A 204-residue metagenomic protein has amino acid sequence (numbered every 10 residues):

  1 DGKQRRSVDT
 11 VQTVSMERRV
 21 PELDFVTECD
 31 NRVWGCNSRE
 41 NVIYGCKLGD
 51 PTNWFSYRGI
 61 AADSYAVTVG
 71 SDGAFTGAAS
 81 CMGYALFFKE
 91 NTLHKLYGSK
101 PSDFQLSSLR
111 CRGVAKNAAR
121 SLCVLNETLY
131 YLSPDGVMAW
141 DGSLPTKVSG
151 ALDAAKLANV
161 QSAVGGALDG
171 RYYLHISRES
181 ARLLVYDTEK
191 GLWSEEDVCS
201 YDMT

Functional and structural regions predicted by a protein language model:
D1-N31, R39, I60, Y65: Disordered, low-complexity "stalk" and linker segments at domain junctions of extracellular and cell-surface proteins
R6-D9, V26, V67, P145 (+2 more regions): Intrinsically disordered/low-complexity terminal segments and short unstructured peptides
R19, L23, S56, T68 (+2 more regions): Short, charged/polar micro-motifs that form catalytic or ligand-binding hotspots
D24-I43, P134-K147, V164: Predominantly extracellular/luminal regions of secreted and cell-surface proteins, especially disulfide-bonded
W34, W54-Y57, W140, W193: A residue-identity detector for tryptophan
E40-G59, S99: Beta-propeller domains
R58-A66, A167-R171: Surface-exposed acidic, glycine/proline-enriched linker/cap segments that occur as 15-30-residue helix-coil
S71-T204: Beta-sheet-dominated scaffold domains
